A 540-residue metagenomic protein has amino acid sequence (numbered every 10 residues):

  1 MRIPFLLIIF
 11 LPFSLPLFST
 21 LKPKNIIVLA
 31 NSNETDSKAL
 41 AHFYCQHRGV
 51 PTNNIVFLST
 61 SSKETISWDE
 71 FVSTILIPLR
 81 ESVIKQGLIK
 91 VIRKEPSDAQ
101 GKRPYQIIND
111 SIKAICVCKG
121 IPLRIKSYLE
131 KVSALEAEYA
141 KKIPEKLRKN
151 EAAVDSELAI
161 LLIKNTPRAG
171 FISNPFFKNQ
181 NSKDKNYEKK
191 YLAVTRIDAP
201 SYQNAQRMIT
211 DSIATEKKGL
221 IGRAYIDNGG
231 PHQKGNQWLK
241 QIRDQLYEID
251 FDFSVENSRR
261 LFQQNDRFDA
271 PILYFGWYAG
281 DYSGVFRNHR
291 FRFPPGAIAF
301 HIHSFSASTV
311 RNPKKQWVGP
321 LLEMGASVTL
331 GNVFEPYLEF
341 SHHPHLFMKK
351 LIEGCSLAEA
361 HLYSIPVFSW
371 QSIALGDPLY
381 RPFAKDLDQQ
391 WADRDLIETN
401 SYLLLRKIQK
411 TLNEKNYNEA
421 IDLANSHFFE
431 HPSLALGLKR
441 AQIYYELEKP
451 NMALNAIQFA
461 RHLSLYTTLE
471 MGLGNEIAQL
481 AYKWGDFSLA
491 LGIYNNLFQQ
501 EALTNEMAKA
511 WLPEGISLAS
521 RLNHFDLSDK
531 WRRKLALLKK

Functional and structural regions predicted by a protein language model:
E64-K240, Q245, S369-F383: Structured catalytic cores of large enzymes
F291-S364: C-terminal soluble interaction/assembly domains
E353-K415: Caspase-like cysteine protease fold
I397-L404, H431-L438, T467-N475, T504-L512 (+1 more regions): Generic helix N-cap/helix-start motif at coil->alpha-helix transitions
N425-H431, F459-T467, N496-T504, K534-K540: Solenoid-like repeat scaffolds
